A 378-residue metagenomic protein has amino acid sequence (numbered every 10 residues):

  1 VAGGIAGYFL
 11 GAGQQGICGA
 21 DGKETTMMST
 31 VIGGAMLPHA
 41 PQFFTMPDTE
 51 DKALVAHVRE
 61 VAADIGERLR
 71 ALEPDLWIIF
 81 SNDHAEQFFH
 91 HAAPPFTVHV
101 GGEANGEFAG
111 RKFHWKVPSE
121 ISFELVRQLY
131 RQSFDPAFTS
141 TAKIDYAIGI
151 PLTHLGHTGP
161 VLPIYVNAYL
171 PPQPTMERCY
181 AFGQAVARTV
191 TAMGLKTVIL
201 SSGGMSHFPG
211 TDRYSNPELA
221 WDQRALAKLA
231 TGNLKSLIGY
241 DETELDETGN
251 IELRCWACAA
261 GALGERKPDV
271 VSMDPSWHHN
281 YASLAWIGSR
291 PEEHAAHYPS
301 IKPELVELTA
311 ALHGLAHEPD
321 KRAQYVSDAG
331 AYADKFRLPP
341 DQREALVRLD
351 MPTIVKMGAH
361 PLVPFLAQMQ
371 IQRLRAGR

Functional and structural regions predicted by a protein language model:
Y8-F9: Aromatic (phenylalanine/tyrosine) cluster motif
G16-M27: Short, Lys/Arg-enriched N-terminal segments with co-localized hydrophobic residues within the first ~10-30 amino acids
M27-D75, Q87-Q184, A192, D212-A295: Flexible, D/E/H-enriched segments
D75-S81, I164, L195-G203: Beta-strand elements within well-structured catalytic alpha/beta cores of enzymes that handle phosphate/sulfate esters
D83-A85, M205-S206: Catalytic metal-binding/acid-base residues of hydrolase active sites
P209: Acidic, glycine-enriched active-site microenvironments
G288-R378: Terminal, compositionally biased segments used for targeting/anchoring and flexible tails
